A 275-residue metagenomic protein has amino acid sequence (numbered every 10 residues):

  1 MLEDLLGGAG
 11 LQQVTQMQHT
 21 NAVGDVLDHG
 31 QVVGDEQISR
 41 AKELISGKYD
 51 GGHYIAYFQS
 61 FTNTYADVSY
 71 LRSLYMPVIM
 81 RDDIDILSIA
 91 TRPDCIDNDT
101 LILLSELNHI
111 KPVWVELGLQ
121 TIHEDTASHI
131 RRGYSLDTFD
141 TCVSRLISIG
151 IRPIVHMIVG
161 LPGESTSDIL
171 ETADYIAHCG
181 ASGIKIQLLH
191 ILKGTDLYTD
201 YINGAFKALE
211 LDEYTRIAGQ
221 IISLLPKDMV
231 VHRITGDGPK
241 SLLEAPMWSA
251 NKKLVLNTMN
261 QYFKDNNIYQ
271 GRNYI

Functional and structural regions predicted by a protein language model:
M1-S39: Conserved, typically small/hydrophobic "pivot" residues
I38, K42, L71-M76, L101-S105 (+3 more regions): Generic structural signal for well-ordered alpha-helices, preferentially at hydrophobic/aromatic core positions
S46-Y134, T141, S148: Conserved SAM/AdoMet-binding glycine-rich loop
S60-T64, P93-C95, L119-H123, M157-G163 (+2 more regions): Active-site-proximal loop/turn and secondary-structure-junction residues that shape catalytic pockets, frequently
P77-I84, E171-K185, V255-Y269: Structural recognition of alpha->loop->beta junctions
D125-L136, D200-A208: Glycine-rich tight-turn/loop motif centered on a GG-T
D137-D196, D212-T235: Conserved C-terminal portion of the radical SAM core fold that forms the substrate/S-adenosylmethionine-binding
G183, I191-I275: Auxiliary Fe-S-binding modules of radical SAM enzymes
